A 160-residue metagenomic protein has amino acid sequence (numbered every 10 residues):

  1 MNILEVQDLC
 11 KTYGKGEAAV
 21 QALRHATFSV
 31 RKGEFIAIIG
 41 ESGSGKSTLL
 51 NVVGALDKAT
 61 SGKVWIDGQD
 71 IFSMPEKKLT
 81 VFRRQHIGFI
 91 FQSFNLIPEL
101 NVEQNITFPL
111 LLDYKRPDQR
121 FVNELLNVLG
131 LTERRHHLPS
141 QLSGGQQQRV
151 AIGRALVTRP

Functional and structural regions predicted by a protein language model:
N2-P160: ABC family nucleotide-binding domain
